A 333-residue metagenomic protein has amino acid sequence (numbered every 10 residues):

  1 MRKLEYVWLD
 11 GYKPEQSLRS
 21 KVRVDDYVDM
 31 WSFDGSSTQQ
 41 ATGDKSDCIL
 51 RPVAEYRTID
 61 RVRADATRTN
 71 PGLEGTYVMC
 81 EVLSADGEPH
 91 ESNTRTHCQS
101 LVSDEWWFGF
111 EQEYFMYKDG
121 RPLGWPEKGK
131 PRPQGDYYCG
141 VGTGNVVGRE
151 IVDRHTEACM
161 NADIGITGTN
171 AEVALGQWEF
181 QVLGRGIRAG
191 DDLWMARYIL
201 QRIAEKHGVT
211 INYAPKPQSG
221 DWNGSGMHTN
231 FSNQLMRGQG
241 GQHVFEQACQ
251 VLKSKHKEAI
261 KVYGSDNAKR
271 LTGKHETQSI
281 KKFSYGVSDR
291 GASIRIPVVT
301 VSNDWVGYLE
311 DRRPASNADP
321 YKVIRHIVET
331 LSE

Functional and structural regions predicted by a protein language model:
M1-E333: Glycine-rich, acidic/polar active-site loops that bind/position phosphate-bearing ligands
